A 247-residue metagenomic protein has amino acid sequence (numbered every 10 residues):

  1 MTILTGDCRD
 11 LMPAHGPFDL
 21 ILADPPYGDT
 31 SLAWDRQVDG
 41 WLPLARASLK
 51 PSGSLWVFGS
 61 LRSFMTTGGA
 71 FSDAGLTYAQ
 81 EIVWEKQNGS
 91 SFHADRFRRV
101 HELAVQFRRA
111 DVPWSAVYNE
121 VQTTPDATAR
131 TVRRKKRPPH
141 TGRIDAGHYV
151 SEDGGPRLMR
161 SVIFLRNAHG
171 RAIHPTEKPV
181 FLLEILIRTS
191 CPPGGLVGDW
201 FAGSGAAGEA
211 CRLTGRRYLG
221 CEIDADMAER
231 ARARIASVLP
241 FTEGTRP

Functional and structural regions predicted by a protein language model:
M1-I3: Beta-strand-turn-beta hairpins that frame and shape the catalytic cleft of phosphate-ester-processing enzymes
T5-D10: Conserved SAM/SAH-binding loop
L11-H15, A45: Alpha-helix C-terminal capping segments
L11-M12, G28-S31, M227: Catalytic P-loop NTPase motifs of RecA-like helicase/translocase cores
H15-L22, A74-P247: Class I S-adenosyl-L-methionine
L20-D39, R171: Glycine-rich phosphate-binding "P-loop"
P25-P26, G59-L61, F201: Short strand-turn motif at the edge of the Rossmann-like AdoMet-binding core
W34-G89, F107: Conserved Class I SAM-dependent methyltransferase catalytic core
